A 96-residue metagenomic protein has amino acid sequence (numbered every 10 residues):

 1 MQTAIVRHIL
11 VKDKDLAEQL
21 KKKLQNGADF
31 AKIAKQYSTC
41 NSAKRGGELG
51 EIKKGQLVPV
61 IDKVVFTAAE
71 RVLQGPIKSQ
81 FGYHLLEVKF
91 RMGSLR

Functional and structural regions predicted by a protein language model:
M1-N26, C40-Q56, L86-R96: Well-structured core secondary-structure elements of compact alpha/beta domains
A4, R71-V72: Short beta-strand-initiation
Q25, S38, F66-A69: Signal for well-folded cores of large energy- and translation-related assemblies
Q56-A69: Cell-wall glycan
L73-S79: Short acidic-hydrophobic surface loop/beta-edge motif
